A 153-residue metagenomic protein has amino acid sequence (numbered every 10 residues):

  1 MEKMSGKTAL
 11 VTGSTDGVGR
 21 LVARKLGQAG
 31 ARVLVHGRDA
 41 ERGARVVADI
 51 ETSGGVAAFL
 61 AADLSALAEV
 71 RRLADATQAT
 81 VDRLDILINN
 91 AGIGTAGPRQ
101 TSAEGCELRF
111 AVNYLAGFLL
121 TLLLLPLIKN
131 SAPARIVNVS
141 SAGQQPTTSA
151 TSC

Functional and structural regions predicted by a protein language model:
M1-C153: Rossmann-fold NAD(P)H-dependent dehydrogenase/reductase core
